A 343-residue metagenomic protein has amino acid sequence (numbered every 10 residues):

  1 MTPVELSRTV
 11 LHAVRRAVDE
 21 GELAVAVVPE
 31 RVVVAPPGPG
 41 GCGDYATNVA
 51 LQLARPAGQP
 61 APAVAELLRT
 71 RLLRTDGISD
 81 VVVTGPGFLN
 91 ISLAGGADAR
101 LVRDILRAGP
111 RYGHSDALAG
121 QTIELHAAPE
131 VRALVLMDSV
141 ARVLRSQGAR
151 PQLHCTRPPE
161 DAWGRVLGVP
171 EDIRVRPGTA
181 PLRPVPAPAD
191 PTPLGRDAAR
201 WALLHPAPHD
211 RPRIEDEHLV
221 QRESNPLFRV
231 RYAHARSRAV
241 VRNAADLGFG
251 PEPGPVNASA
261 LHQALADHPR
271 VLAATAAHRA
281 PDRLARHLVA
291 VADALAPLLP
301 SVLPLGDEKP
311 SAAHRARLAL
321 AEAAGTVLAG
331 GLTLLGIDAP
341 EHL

Functional and structural regions predicted by a protein language model:
M1-L343: Non-catalytic interaction-recognition regions
